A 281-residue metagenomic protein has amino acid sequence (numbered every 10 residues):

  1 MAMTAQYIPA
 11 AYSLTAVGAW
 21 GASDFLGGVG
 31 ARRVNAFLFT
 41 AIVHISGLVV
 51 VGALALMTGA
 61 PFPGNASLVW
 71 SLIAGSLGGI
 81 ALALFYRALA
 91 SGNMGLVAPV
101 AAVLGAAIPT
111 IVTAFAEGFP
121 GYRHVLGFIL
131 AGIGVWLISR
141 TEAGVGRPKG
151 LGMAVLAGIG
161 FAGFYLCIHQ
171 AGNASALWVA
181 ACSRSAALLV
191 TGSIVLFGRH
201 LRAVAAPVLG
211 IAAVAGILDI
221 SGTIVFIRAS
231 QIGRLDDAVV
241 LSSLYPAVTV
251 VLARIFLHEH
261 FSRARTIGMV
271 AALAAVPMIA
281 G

Functional and structural regions predicted by a protein language model:
M1-A19, L26-L72, L82-G92, T141-G152 (+4 more regions): Membrane-interface interhelical linkers
Y12-T15, W70-I73, L77, L130 (+4 more regions): Alpha-helical transmembrane segments of MFS and MFS-like solute carriers/permeases
V17, G21, F25, V49-G52 (+9 more regions): Hydrophobic/small/kink-forming positions within alpha-helical transmembrane segments of polytopic membrane proteins
V17, T40-H44, A98-A102, H124 (+5 more regions): Residue-level recognition of transmembrane alpha-helices in multi-pass small-molecule transporters/permeases
S46, V51, A107-I111, P120-R140 (+1 more regions): Hydrophobic transmembrane alpha-helices of multi-pass small-molecule transport proteins
V51-P61, P109-H124, G160-L177, D219-D236 (+1 more regions): Hydrophobic alpha-helical transmembrane segments in multi-pass integral membrane proteins
S71-G79, Y86-G132, A180-A186, L235-I255: Specific alpha-helical transmembrane segments that line the substrate/conduction pathway and gating interfaces
A229-G281: C-terminal appended segment following the main domain
